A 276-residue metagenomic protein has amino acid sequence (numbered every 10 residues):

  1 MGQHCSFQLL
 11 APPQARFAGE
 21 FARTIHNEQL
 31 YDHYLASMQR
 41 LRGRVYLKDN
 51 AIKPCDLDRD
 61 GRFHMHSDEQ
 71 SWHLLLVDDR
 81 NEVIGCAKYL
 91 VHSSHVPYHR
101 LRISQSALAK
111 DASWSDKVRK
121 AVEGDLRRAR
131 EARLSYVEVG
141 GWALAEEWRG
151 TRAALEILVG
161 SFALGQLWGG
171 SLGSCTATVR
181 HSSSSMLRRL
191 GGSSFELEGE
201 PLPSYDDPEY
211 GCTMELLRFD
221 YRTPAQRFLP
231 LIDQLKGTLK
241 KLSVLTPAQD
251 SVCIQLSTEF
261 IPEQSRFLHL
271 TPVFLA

Functional and structural regions predicted by a protein language model:
G2-R59, H73-V83, V91-S94: Short amphipathic alpha-helix that is part of the acyltransferase structural core
Q14-Y31, R59-D60, R152-G170, K240-V244 (+1 more regions): C-terminal/domain-terminus segments
H64-E69: Short loop/turn motifs at secondary-structure junctions and domain boundaries
E82-L90, H99-L101, K117: Carboxylate/His-rich catalytic cores and anion/metal-binding grooves
Y89-S94, R127, E131: Acetyl-CoA-dependent GNAT
H99-M214: Acyl-donor binding region in acyl/amide transferases
R180-F260: Accessory, usually C-terminal, subdomains that scaffold auxiliary metal cofactors
I254-A276: Charge-patterned, long linear interaction tracts outside catalytic cores
